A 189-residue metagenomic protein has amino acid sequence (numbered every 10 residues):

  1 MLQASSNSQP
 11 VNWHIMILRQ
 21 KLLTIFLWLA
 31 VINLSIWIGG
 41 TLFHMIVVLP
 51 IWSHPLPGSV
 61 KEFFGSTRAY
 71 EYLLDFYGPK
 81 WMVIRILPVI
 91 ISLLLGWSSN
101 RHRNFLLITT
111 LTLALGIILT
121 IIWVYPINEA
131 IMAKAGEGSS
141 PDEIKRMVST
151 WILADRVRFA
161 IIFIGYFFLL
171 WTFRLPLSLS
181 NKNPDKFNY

Functional and structural regions predicted by a protein language model:
L2, L175-Y189: Short, charged juxtamembrane terminal tails flanking transmembrane helices
L2-L22: Short, Lys/Arg-rich, polar N-terminal cytosolic tail immediately upstream of the first transmembrane signal-anchor
L18-S35, I91-L115: Interfacial segments of alpha-helical transmembrane regions
Q20-P88, A130-V148, F187: Interfacial loop at the N-terminal end of multi-pass membrane proteins
T41, S92-G96, T120, L169-F173: Structural signal for membrane-spanning alpha-helices in multi-pass inner-membrane proteins, emphasizing helix cores
W81-L93, I161-Y166: Core segments of transmembrane alpha-helices that mediate helix-helix packing or line hydrophobic substrate/ligand
I108-M132, Y189: Hydrophobic alpha-helical transmembrane segments of integral membrane proteins
E129-W171: Alpha-helical transmembrane segments of multi-pass integral membrane proteins, characterized by long hydrophobic
